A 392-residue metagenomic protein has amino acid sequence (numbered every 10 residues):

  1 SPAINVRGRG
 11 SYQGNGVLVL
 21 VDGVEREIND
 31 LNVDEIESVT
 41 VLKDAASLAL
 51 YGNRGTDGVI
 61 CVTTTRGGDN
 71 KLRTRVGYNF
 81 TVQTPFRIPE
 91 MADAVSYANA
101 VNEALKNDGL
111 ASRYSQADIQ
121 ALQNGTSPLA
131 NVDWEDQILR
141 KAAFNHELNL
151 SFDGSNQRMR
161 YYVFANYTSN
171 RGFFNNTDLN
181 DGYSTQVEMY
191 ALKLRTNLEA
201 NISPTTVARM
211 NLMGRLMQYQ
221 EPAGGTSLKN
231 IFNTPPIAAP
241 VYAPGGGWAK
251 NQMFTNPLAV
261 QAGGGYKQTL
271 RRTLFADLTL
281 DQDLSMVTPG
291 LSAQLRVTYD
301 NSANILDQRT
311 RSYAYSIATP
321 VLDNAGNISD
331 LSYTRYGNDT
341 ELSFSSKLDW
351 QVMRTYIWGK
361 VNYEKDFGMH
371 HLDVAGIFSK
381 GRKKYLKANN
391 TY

Functional and structural regions predicted by a protein language model:
S1-L18, V24-N29, A46-T273, T279-S285: Membrane-proximal, glycine/serine-rich, low-complexity loop/turn segments characteristic of large bacterial
K43: Short loop/edge segments at beta-strand edges and connector loops that shape dinucleotide/nucleotide cofactor-binding
N166-A191, E221-S227, V241-A243, R271-T273 (+1 more regions): Small-side-chain secondary-structure face that scaffolds active or pore-lining regions
